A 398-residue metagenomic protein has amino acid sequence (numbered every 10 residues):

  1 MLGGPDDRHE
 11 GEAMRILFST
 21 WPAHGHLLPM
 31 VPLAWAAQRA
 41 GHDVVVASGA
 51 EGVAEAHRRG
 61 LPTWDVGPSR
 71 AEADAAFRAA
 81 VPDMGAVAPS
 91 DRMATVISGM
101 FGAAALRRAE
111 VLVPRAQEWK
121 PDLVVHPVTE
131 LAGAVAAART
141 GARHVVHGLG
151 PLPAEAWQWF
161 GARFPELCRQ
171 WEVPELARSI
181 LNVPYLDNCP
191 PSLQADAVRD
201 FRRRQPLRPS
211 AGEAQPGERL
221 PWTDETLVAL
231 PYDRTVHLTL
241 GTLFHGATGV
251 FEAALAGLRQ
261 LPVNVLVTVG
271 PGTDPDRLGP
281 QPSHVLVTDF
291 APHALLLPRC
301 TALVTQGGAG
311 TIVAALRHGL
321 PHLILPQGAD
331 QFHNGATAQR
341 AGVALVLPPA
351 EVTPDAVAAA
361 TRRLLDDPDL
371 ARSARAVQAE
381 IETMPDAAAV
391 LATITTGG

Functional and structural regions predicted by a protein language model:
L2, D6-A136, T140-G148, E155 (+6 more regions): Glycosyltransferase specificity loop/lid
G49, V53, A162-T235, T239-H245 (+1 more regions): A nucleotide-sugar donor-handling region in carbohydrate enzymes
E130-L131, P151-P153, P191-L193, G212: Short, solvent-exposed loop/turn segments at secondary-structure junctions
